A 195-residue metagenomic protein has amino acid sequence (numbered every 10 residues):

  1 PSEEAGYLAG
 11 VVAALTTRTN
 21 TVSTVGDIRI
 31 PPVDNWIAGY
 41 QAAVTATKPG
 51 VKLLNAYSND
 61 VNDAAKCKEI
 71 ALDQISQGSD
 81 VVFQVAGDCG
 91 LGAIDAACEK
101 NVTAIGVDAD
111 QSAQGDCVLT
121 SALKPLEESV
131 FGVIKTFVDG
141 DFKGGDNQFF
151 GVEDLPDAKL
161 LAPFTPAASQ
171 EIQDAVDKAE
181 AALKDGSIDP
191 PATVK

Functional and structural regions predicted by a protein language model:
P1-K195: A residue-level marker of the well-folded mature domains of exported/periplasmic proteins
